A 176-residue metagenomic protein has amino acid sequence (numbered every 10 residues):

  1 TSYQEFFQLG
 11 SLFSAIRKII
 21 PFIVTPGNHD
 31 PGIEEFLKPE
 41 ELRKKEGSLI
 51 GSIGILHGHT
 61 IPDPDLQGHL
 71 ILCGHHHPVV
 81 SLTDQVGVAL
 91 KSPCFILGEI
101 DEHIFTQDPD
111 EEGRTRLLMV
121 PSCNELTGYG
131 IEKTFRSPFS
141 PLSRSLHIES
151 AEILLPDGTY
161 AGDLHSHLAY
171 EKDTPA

Functional and structural regions predicted by a protein language model:
T1-A176: Extended recognition/assembly regions associated with phosphoester-bond processing machinery
